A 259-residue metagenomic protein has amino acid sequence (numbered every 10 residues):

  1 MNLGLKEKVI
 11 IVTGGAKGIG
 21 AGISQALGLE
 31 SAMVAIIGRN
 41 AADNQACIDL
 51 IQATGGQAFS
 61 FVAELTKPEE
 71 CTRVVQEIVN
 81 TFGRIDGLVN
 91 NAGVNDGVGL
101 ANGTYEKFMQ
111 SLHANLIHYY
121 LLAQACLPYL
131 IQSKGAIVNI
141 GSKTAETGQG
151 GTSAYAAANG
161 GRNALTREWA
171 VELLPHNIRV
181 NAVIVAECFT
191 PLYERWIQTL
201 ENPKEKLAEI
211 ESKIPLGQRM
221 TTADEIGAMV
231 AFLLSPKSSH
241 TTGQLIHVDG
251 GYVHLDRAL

Functional and structural regions predicted by a protein language model:
A16-G18, N40: Conserved glycine-rich cofactor-binding loop
V89, L174, R179, T241-G243: Short, small/polar-rich loop/turn modules that mediate ligand/substrate recognition or access, typified
G99-L112, I210: Substrate-binding pocket helix/loop in short-chain dehydrogenase/reductase
A123, A158, T166: Active-site helix of classical SDR
P128, V171-P175, S239: Alpha-helical segment proximal to the catalytic Tyr-Lys
S142: Residue(s) in the substrate-gating loop at a strand-loop-helix junction that position the organic substrate next
T147, A231, T242-L259: Short C-terminal tail/terminal secondary-structure segment of NAD(P)H-dependent dehydrogenase/reductase domains
